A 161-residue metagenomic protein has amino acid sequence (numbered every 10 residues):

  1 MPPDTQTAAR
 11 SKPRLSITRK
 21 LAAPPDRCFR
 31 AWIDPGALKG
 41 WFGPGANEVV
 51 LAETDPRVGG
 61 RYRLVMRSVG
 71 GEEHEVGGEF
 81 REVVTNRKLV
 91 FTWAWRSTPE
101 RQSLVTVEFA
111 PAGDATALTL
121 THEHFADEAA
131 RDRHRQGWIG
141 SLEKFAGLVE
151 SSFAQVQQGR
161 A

Functional and structural regions predicted by a protein language model:
M1-E48, A161: Hydrophobic ligand-binding cavity/cleft-lining segments
S11, V83-T85, A112: Structural motif
S16, E73-G78, E100-V105: Short, surface-exposed coil-to-beta transition loops
S16-A22, D55, V65, E79 (+1 more regions): Generic structural detector for well-ordered beta-strands
C28, L38, Y62, F80 (+4 more regions): Hydrophobic pocket/interface hotspot
V50-T92: Glycine-rich portal/gate segments that line the openings of hydrophobic small-molecule binding cavities
L51, G147-A161: Short, highly charged C-terminal tails/helix-capping segments
K88-G140, V156: Beta-strand/loop substructures that line and gate deep hydrophobic ligand-binding cavities in soluble
